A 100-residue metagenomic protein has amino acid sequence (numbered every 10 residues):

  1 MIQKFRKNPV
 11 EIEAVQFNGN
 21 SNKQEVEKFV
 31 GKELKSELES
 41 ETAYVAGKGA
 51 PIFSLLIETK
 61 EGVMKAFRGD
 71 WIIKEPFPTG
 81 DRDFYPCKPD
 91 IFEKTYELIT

Functional and structural regions predicted by a protein language model:
M1-K60: N-terminal domain-onset segments
E61-T100: Short, compact, well-ordered microdomains
